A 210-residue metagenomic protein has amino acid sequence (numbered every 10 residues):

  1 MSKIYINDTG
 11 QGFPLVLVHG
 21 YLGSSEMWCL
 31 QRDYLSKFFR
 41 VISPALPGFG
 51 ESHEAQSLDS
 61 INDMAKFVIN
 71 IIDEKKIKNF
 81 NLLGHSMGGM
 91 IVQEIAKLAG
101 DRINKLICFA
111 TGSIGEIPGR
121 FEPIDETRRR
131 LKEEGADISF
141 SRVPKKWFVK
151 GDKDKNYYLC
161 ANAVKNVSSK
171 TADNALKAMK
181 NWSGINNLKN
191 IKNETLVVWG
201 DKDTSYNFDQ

Functional and structural regions predicted by a protein language model:
S2-E54: Conserved HGGG/HGGXW glycine-rich cap/lid loop of the alpha/beta-hydrolase fold
P14, F38-R40, K78-N81, R102-K105 (+2 more regions): Structural signature of beta-strand start/N-cap positions in the alpha/beta core of ABC transporter nucleotide-binding
D33-Y34, I42-L83, L98: Active-site loop/oxyanion-hole signature of alpha/beta-hydrolase fold enzymes
G84-G88, V92: Gly/Ala-rich beta-loop-alpha elbow adjacent to hydrolase catalytic centers
Q93-L98, I103-E134: Flexible "cap/lid" loop of the alpha/beta hydrolase fold
E116-E122, E133-K189: Conserved alpha/beta-hydrolase catalytic His-Asp/Glu region
I191, V197-W199, D203: Short beta-strand/loop motif that positions the catalytic acidic residue of the alpha/beta-hydrolase fold
T204-Q210: Conserved alpha/beta-hydrolase "acid-adjacent" motif
